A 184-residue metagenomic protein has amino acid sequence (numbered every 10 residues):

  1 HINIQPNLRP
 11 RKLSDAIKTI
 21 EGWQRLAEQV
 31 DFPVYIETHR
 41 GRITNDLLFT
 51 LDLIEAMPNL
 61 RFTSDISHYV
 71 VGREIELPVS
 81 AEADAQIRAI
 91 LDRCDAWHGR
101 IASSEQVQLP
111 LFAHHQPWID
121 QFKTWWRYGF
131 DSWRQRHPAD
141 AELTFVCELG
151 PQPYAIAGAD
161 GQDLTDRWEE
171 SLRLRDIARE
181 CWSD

Functional and structural regions predicted by a protein language model:
H1-F62: Active-site acidic/histidine proton-transfer and metal-coordination neighborhood in alpha/beta enzyme cores
D31, A56-R61, V70-D184: Histidine-acidic metal/acid-base catalytic patches
T38-R40, H68, W97: Generic low-polarity alpha-helical segments
D65: Active-site glycine-centered loops adjacent to acidic/histidine catalytic or metal-binding residues that shape
